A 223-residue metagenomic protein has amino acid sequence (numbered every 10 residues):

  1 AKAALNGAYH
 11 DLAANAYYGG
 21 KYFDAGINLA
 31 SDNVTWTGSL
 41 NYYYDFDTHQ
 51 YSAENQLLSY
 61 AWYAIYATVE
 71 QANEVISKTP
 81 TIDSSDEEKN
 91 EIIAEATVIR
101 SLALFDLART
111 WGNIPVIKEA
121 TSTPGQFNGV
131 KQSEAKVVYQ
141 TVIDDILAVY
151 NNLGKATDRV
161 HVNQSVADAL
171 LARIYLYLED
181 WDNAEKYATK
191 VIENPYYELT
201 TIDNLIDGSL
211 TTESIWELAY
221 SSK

Functional and structural regions predicted by a protein language model:
A1-A25: Acidic, glycine-rich segments characteristic of secretory precursors and extracytoplasmic regions
N6, H10, N41-W111, N151-T157: Conserved, well-structured interaction surfaces
A14, E179, E185-K223: Extended ligand-binding clefts on enzyme/binding-domain cores
